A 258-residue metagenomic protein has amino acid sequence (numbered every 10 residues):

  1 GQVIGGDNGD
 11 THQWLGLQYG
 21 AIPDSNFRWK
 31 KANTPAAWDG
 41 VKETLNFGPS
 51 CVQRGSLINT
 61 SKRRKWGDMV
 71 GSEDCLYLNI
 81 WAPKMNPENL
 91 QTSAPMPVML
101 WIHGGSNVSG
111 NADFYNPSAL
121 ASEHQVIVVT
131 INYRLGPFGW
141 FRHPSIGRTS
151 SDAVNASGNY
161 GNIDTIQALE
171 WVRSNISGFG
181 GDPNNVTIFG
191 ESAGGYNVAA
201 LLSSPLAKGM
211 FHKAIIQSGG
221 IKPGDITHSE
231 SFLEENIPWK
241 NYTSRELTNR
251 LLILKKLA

Functional and structural regions predicted by a protein language model:
G1-N162, P183: Non-catalytic accessory segments of hydrolases
G40-W66, S145-Y160, N185, Y196-A200 (+1 more regions): Mature extracellular catalytic domain of secreted serine hydrolases with alpha/beta-hydrolase catalytic cores
C75-L76, A153-G178, N236: Alpha/beta-hydrolase active-site loop
N79-A82, Q167-I176, V198-L202, T248: Short, well-ordered amphipathic alpha-helices
P97, V172, F179-E191: Alpha/beta-hydrolase fold nucleophile elbow
N107, G190-A200: Glycine-rich nucleophile elbow surrounding the catalytic serine of serine-hydrolase chemistry
